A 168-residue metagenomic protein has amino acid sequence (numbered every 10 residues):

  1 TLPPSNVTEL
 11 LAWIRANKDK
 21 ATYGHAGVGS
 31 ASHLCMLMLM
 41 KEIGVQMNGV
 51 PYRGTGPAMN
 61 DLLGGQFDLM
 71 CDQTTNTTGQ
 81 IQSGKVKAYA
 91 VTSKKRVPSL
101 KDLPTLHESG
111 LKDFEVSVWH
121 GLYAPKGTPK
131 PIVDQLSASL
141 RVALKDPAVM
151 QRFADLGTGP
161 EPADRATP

Functional and structural regions predicted by a protein language model:
T1-P57, L106, W119-R152: Hinge/capping helix and adjacent helix->loop/strand transition within the periplasmic-binding protein
N6, P51, G65-Q66, Q73 (+4 more regions): Conserved functional loop/turn residues at catalytic and ligand-binding sites
K18-D19, L62, F67, V86: Short, high-confidence coil segments that cap the C-terminus of an alpha-helix and link into the following beta-strand
M36, D61-L63, I81-G84, L136: Hydrophobic residues within well-ordered alpha-helices
M40-E42, L69-L103: A ligand-binding cleft/hinge motif common to bilobed small-molecule-binding domains
V50-N60, G64, Q73-N76, A166: Short helix-initiation/N-cap motifs at beta->coil->alpha
A90-K126, L156, P162-D164: Periplasmic-binding protein-like
D134, M150-P168: Mature extracytoplasmic/periplasmic domains
